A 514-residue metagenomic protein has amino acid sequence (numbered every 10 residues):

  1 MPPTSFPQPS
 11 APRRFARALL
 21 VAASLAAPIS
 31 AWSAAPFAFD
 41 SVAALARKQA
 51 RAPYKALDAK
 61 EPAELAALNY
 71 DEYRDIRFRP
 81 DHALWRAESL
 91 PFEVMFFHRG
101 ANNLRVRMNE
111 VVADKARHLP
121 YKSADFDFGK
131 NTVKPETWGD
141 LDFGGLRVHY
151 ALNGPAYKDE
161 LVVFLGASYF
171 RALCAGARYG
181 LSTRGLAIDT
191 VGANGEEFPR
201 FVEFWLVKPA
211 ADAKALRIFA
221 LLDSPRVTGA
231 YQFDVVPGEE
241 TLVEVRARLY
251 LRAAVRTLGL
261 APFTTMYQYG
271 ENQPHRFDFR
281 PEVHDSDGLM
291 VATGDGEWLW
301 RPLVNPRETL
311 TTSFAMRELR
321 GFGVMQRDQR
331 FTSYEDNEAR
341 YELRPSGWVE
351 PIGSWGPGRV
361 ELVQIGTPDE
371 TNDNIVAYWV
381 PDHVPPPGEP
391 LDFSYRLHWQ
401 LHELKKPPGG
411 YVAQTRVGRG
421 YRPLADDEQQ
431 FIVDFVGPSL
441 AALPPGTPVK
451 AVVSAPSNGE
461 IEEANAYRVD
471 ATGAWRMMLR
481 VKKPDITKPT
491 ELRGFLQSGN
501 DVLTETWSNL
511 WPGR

Functional and structural regions predicted by a protein language model:
M1-R13: N-terminal secretory signal peptides that target proteins for export/translocation
A18-S30: Bacterial N-terminal signal peptides
A34-Y70, R74-R79, H98, S333-R514: Terminal accessory/anchoring regions of large secretory-pathway or extracellular enzymes
F39-D40, R47-G192: Solvent-exposed N-terminal domain segments of exported/luminal and surface proteins
D71, V163-L165, A177, R256 (+2 more regions): A contiguous, surface-exposed recognition patch within enzymatic or periplasmic domains that forms
R107-D114, V243-A253, Y395-L397: Beta-strand cores of secreted/periplasmic/IMS beta-sandwich domains, seen most often in copper-related folds
G180-G238, G356-Q364, P368, N372: Extended, loop-rich substrate-binding clefts of extracytoplasmic carbohydrate-active enzymes
A220-M266: Acidic, contiguous internal or C-terminal segments within carbohydrate-active enzymes that form a structured patch used
